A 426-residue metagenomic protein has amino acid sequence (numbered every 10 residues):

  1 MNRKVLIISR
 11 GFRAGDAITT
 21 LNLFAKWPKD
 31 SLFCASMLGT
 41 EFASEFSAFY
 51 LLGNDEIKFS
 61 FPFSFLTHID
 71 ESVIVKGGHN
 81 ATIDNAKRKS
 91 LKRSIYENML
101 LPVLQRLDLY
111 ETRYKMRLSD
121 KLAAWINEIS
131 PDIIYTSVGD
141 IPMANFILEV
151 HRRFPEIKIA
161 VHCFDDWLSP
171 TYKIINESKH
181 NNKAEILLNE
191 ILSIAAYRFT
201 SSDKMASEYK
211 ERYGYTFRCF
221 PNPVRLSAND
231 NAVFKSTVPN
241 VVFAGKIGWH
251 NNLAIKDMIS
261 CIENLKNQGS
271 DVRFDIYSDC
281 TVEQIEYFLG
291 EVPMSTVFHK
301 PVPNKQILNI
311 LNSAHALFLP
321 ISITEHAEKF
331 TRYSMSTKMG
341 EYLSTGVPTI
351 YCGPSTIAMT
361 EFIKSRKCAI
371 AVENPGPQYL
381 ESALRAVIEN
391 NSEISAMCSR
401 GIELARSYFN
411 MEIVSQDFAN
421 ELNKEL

Functional and structural regions predicted by a protein language model:
V5, I133, S137, E149-P170: Active-site proximal beta-strand in glycosyltransferases
F33-T112: Conserved N-terminal ligand/cofactor-binding loop architecture of enzyme catalytic domains
A124, P142-N145, E149, R153 (+2 more regions): Membrane-proximal helix-turn-helix segments that form the acceptor-binding/catalytic region of lipid-linked
K204, N222-P223: Carbohydrate-associated surface elements
R225-A228, F234-G290, V297-K305: Conserved catalytic-core segment of nucleotide-activated headgroup transferases in glycan assembly
H250-L253, K305-I307, L317-G340, T349-E361: Nucleotide-sugar-dependent
P354-L384: Change "using UDP/GDP/dTDP sugars" to "using nucleotide sugars
N374-P375, Y379, S392-L422: A charged, aromatic-enriched C-terminal amphipathic alpha-helix characteristic of glycosyltransferases across folds
